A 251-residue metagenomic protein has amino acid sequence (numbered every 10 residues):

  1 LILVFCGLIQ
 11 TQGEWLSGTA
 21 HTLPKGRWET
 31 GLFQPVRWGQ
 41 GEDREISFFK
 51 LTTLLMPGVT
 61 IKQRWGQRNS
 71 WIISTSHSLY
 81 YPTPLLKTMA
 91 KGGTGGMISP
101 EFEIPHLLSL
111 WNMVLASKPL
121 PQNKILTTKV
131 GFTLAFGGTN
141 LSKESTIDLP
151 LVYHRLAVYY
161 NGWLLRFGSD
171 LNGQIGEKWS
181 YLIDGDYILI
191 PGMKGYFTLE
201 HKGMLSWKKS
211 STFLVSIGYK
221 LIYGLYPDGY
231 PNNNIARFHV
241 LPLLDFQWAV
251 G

Functional and structural regions predicted by a protein language model:
L1-G7: Sec-dependent N-terminal signal peptides
G7-E29, I235-H239, D245-Q247, G251: Outer-membrane beta-barrel biogenesis signature
I9-T11, Q34-G39, A90-G92, S142-I147 (+1 more regions): Short amphipathic alpha-helical segments, especially helix-boundary/capping motifs
Q10, L16, E42, N69 (+5 more regions): Polar low-complexity intrinsically disordered regions enriched in Ser/Thr and small residues
G18, T22, R27-V36, Q40-L54 (+7 more regions): Transmembrane beta-strand segments that form the barrel wall of outer-membrane beta-barrel proteins
K50-N140: Gram-negative (and chloroplast) outer-membrane scaffold detector with strong preference for beta-barrel transmembrane
I104-G251: Outer-membrane beta-barrel transmembrane domain signature
